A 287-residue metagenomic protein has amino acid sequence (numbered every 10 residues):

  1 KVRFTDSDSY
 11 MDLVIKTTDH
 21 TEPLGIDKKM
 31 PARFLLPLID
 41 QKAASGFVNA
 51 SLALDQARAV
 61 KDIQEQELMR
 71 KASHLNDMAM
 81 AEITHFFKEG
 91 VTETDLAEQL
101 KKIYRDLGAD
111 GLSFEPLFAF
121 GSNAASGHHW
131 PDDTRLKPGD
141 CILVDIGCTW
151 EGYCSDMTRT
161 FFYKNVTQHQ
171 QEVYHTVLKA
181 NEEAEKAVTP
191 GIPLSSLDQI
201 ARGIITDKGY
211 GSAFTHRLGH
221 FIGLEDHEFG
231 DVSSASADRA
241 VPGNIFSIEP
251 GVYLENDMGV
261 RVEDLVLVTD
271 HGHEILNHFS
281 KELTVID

Functional and structural regions predicted by a protein language model:
K1-D287: Active-site neighborhoods and metal-handling regions in enzymes and metal-associated proteins
